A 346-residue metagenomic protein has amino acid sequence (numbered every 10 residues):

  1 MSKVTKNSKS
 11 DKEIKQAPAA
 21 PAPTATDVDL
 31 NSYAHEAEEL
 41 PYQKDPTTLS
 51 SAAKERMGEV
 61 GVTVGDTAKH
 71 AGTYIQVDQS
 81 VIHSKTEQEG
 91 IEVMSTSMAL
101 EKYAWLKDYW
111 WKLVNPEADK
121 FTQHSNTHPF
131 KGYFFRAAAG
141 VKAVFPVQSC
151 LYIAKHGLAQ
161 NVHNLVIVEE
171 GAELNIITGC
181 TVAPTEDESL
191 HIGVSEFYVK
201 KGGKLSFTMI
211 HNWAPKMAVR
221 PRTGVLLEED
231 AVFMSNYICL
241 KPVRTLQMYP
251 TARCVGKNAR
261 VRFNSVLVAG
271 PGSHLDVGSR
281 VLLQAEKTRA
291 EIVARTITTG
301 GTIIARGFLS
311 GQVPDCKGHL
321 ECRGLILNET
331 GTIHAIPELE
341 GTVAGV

Functional and structural regions predicted by a protein language model:
M1-H124, H128: Long, low-complexity, mixed-charge
V4-N7, D11, E101, W111-V346: Conserved beta-strand/loop scaffold segments within soluble protein domains that form the structured core and edges
